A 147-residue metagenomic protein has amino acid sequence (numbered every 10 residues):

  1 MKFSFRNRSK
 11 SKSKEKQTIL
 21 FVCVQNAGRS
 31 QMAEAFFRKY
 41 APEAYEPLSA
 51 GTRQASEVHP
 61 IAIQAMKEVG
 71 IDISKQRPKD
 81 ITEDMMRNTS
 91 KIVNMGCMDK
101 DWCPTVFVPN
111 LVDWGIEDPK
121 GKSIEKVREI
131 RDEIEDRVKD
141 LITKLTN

Functional and structural regions predicted by a protein language model:
M1, S90-K91, E125: A broadly structural signal marking compact, well-ordered functional cores that mediate small-ligand/cofactor/substrate
K2-T82: Conserved active-site segments centered on acidic
N26, M66, I92-V93, I134: Conserved small-residue
A41, I73, N88-T89, E135 (+1 more regions): Generic alpha-helical hydrophobic packing signal
S49, N94, V112-G115: Structural signal for conserved beta-strand scaffold positions within catalytic alpha/beta enzyme cores
P60, R87, E125-R128: Generic alpha-helical secondary structure signal
P78, D84-F107: Mid-chain, well-packed structural core segment of small domains
K100-N147: Phosphate-binding/catalytic loops
